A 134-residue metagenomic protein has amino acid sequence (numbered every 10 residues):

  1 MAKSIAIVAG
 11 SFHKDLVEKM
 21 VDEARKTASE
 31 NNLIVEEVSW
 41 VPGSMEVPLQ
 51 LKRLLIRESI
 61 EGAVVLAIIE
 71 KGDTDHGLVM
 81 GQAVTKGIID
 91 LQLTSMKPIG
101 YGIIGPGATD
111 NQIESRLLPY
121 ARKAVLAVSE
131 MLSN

Functional and structural regions predicted by a protein language model:
A2-W40: Glycine-rich phosphate/diphosphate-binding loop of Rossmann-like nucleotide-binding domains
S11-F12, I68-I69, I104-G107: Short, ordered loop/turn segments at secondary-structure junctions
E36-M45, G105: Short beta->alpha junction loops
Q50-G87: Glycine-rich phosphate-binding loop
M80-G105, K123: Short, acidic/small-residue loops that bind anionic groups at enzyme active sites
P106-P119: Phosphate-binding/catalytic loops
L118-N134: A charged, well-structured terminal subsegment
